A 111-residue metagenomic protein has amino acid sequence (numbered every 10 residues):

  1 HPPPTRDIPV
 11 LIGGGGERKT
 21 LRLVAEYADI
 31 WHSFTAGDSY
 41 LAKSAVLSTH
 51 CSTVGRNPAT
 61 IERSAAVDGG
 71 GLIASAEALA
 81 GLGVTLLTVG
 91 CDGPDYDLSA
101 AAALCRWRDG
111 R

Functional and structural regions predicted by a protein language model:
H1-R111: Active-site-adjacent structural elements that line small-molecule/cofactor binding pockets in enzymes
